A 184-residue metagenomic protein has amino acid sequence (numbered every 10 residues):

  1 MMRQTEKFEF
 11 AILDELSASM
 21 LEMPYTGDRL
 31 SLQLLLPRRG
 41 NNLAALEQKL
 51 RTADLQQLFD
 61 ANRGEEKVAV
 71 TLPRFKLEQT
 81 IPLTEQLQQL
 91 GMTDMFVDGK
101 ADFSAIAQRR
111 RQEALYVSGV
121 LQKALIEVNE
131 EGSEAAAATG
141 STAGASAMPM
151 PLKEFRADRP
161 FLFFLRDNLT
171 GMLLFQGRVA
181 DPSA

Functional and structural regions predicted by a protein language model:
M1-A184: Hydrophobic-core positions in well-structured secondary-structure elements of globular domains
